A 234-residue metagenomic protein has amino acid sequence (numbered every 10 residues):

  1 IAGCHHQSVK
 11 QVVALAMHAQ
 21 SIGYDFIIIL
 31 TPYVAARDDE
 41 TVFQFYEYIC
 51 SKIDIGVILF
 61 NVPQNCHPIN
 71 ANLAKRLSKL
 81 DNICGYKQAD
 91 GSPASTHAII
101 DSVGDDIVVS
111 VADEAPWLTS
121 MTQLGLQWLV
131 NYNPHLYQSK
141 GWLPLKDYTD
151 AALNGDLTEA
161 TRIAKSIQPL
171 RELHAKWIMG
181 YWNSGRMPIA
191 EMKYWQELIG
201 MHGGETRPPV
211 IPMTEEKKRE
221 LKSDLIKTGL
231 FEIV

Functional and structural regions predicted by a protein language model:
I1-A16, I27, D106-D113, L173-H174 (+2 more regions): Helix-coil boundary/capping segments in enzymes
I1-C66, I211, F231: Active-site beta->alpha loop and helix N-cap motifs at the rims of alpha/beta catalytic domains
V9, V13, Q138-W142, N154-T161 (+2 more regions): Electropositive phosphate-/nucleotide-binding environments in soluble metabolic enzymes
G23, D81, L124-G125, G200 (+1 more regions): Glycine-centered loop/turn motif at secondary-structure junctions
Y48-S51, P63-K176: Catalytic alpha/beta core domains of metabolic enzymes, predominantly
Q168-P208: Conserved short secondary-structure transition element at the edge of the structured enzyme core that lines
P208-V234: Long, low-complexity C-terminal extensions of enzymes
